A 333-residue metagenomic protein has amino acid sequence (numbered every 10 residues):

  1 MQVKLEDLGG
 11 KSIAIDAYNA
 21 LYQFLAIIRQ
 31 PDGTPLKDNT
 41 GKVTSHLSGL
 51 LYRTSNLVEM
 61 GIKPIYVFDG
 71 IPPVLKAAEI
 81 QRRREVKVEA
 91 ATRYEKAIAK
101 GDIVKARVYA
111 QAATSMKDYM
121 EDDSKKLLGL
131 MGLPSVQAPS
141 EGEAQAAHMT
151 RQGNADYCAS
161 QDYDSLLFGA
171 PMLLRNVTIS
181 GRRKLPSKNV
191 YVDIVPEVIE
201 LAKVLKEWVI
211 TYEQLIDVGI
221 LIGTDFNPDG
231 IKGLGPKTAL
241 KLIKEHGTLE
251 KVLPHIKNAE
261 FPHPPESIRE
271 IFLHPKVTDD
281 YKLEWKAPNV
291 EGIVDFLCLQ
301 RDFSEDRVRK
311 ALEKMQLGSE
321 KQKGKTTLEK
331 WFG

Functional and structural regions predicted by a protein language model:
M1-G9, N189-G333: Non-catalytic nucleic-acid-binding/docking modules located in mid-to-C-terminal regions of nucleic-acid enzymes
Q2-V3, D7-Q152, P171-L173, I179 (+1 more regions): Noncatalytic, basic helical substrate-engagement surface that gates or grips nucleic-acid strands
T40, S165-F168, I179-V190, I199-A202: Conserved NTP-donor binding/palm subdomain of two-metal-ion nucleotidyltransferases/polymerases, i.e., the charged
N154-D156: Glycine-enriched alpha-helix->loop->beta-strand junction motifs that scaffold or abut catalytic
